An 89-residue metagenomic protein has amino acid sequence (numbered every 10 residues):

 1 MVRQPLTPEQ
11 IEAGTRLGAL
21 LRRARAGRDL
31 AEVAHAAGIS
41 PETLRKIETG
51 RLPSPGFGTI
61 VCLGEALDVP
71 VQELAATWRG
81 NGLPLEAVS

Functional and structural regions predicted by a protein language model:
M1-G27, Q72: A short, Lys/Arg-rich alpha-helix, primarily the initiator
R3, A75-S89: Short, charged recognition helix plus adjacent turn of helix-turn-helix-like nucleic-acid-binding domains
R22, A31-E32, V61: Residues within the helices of the helix-turn-helix
A26-K46: Short alpha-helical DNA-recognition segment
G27-D29, P55-G58: Residue-level signal for the short linker/turn that defines the boundary of a DNA-recognition helix
G50, C62, G80: Alpha-helical DNA-recognition elements
R51-G56, G82-E86: Short, solvent-exposed alpha-helical "recognition" segments
G58-L74: DNA major-groove recognition helix of helix-turn-helix/homeodomain DNA-binding modules
